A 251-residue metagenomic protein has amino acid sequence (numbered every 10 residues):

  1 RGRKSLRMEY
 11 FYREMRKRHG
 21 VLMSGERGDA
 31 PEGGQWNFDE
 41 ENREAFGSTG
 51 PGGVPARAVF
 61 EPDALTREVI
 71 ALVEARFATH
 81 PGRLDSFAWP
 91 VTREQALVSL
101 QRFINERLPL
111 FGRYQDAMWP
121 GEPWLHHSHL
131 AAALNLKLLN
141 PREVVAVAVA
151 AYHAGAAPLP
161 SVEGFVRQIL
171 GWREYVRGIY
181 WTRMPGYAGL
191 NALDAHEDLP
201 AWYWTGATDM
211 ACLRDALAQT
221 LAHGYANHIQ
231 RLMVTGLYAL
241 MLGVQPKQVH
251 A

Functional and structural regions predicted by a protein language model:
R1-W89: Beta-rich, aromatic/charged-enriched effector core domains that present basic-aromatic interfaces for binding
T92: Conserved catalytic cores of very large enzyme subunits
A96-Q101, N105-A226, M241: Gly/Thr-rich phosphate-binding loop signature of adenosyl cofactor/nucleotide-binding cores
T235-A239: Alpha-helical support elements that line or immediately flank enzyme active sites and cofactor-binding pockets
M241-A251: Conserved, aromatic- and glycine-enriched, well-ordered alpha/beta core segments that occur as contiguous structural
